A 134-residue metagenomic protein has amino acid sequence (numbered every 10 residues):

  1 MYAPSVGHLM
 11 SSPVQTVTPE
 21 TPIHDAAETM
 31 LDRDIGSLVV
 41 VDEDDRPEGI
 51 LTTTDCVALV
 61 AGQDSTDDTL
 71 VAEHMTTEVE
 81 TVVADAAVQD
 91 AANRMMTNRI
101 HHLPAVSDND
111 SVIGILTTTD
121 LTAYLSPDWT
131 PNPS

Functional and structural regions predicted by a protein language model:
M1-S12, E48, T52-T81, A87-M96 (+1 more regions): Tandem CBS (Bateman) regulatory domains
V6, V39-V40, V79, P104: Proline-centered helix-kink/hinge sites
H8, H24, H74, H101-H102: Histidine (H) residue identity feature
V17-D34, V41, V82-R99, V106-S107 (+2 more regions): The conserved cystathionine-beta-synthase
G36-L38, E48-G49: Short beta-strand segments
D45, N109-D110: Append "Primarily bacterial transcriptional regulators
